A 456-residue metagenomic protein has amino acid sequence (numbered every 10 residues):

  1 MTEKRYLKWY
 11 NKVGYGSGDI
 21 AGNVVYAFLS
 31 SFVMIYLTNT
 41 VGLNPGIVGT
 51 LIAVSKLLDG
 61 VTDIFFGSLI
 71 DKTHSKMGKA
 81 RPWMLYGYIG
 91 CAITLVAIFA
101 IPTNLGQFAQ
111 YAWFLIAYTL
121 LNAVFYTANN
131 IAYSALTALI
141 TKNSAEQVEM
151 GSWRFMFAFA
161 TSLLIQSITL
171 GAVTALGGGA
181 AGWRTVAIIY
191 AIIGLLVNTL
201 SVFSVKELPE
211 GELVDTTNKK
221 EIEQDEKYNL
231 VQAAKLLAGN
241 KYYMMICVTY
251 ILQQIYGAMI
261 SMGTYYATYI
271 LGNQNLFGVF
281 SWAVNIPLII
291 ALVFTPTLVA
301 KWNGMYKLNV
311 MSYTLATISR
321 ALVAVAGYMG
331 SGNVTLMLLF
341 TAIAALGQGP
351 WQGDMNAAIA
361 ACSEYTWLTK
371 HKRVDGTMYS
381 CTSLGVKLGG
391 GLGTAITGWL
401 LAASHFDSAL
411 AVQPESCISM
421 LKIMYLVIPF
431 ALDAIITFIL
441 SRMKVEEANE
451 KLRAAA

Functional and structural regions predicted by a protein language model:
T2-A456: Membrane-embedded alpha-helical bundles of multi-pass transporters/translocases, especially carrier/permease families
